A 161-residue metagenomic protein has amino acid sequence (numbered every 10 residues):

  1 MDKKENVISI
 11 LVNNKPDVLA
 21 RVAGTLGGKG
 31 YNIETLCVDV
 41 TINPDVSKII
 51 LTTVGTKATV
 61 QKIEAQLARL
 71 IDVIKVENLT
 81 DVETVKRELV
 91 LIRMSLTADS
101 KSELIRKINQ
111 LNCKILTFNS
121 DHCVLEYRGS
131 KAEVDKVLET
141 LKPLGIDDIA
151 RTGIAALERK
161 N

Functional and structural regions predicted by a protein language model:
M1-S47, T52-N161: Long, contiguous binding/interaction regions
